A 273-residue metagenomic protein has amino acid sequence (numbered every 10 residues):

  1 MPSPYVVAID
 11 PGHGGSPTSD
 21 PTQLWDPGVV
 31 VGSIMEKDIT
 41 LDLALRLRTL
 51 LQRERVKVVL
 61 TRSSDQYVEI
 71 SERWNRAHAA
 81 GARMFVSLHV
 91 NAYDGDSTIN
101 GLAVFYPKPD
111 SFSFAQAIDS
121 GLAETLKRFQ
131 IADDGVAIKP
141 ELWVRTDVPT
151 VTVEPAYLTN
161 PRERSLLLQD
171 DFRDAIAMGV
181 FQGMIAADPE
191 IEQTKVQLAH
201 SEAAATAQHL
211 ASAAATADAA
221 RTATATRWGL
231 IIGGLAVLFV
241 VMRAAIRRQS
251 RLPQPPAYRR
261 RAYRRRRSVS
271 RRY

Functional and structural regions predicted by a protein language model:
M1-W74: Active-site histidine-acidic residue metal-binding/catalytic motifs, centered on HxH/HExxH-like signatures
Y5-A8, T18-T22, A80, S87-G95 (+2 more regions): Active-site-adjacent mobile loop/cap segments within catalytic or ligand-binding domains
P17-M35, A92-S120: A short, glycine/acidic-enriched catalytic loop
L41-A44, R48, S71-W74, G101-L102 (+4 more regions): Extracytoplasmic/secreted envelope proteins and their assembly/folding machinery, especially bacterial periplasmic
D110-A137: Active-site-adjacent substrate-binding region of metalloamidase/peptidase-like peptide-processing proteins
A214-G234: Juxtamembrane/start-of-transmembrane alpha-helix segments at the extracytoplasmic/lumenal side of membrane anchors
L235-Q249: Alpha-helical transmembrane segments
S250-Y273: Cytoplasmic C-terminal tails of single-pass
